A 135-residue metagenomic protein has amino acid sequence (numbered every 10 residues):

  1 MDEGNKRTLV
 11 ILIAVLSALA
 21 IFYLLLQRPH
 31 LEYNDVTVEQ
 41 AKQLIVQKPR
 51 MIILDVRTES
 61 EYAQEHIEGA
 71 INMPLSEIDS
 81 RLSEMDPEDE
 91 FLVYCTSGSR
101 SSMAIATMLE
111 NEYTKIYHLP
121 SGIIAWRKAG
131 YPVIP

Functional and structural regions predicted by a protein language model:
D2-L44, P49-M51, E59-E90, R100-P135: Rhodanese-like catalytic fold shared by cysteine-dependent sulfurtransferases and DSP/PTP-type phosphatases
D55: N-terminal glycine-rich beta->alpha transition that marks the start or flank of a dinucleotide-binding site
Y94: Metallo-beta-lactamase
